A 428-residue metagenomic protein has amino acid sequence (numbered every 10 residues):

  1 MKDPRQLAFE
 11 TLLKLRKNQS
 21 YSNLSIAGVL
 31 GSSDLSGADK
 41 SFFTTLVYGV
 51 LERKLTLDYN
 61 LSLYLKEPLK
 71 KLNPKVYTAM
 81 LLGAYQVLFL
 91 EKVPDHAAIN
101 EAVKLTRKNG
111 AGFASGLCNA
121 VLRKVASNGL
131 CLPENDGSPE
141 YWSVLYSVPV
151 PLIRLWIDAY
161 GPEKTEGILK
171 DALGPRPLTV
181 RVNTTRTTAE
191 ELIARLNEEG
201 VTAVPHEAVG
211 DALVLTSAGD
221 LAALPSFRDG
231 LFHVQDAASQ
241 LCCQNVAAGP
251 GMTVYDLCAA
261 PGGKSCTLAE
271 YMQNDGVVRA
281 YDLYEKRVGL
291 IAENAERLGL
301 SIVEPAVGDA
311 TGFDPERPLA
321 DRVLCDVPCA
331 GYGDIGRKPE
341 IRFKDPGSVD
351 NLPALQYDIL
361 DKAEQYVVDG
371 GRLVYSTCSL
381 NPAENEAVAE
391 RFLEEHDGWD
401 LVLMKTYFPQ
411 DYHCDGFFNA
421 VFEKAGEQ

Functional and structural regions predicted by a protein language model:
M1-Q428: S-adenosylmethionine
